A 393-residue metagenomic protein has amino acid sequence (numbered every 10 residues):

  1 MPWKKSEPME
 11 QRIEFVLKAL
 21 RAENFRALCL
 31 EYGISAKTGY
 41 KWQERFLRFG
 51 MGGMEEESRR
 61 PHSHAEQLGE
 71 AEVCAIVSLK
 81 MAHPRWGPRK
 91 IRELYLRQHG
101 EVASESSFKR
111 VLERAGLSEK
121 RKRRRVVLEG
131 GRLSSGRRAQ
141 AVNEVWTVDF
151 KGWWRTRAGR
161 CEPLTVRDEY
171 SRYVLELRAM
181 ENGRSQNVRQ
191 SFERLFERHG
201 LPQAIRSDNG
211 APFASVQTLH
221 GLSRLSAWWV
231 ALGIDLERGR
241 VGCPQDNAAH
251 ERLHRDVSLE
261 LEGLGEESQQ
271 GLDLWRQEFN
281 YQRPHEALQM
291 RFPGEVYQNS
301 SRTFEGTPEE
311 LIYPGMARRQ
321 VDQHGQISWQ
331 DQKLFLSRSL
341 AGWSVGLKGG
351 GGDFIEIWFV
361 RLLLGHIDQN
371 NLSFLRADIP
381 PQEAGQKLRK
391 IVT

Functional and structural regions predicted by a protein language model:
M1-E14, H62-E70: Short, Lys/Arg-enriched anionic-surface-contact patches
E7-E23, V73-A82: Short, amphipathic alpha-helical "recognition" segments used to contact nucleic acids or chromatin
F15, L28-C29, G39-W42, G50 (+15 more regions): Mobile genetic element proteins and their domesticated derivatives, centered on retroelements and DNA transposons
M51-V145, H220-S226, M290-R302: Basic, flexible linker segments flanking DNA-binding modules in nucleic acid-interacting mobile-element proteins
Q67, A71, E101-V102, S106 (+6 more regions): Mobile-element integrase/transposase regions, centering on the N-terminal DNA-binding/Zn-coordinating module
G183, F196-L219, R240-G242, N247 (+1 more regions): Acidic/histidine-rich, metal-coordinating catalytic segments
R224-E305, G346, G350-G351: Charged alpha-helix within mobile-element recombinases
N280-T393: C-terminal, beta-rich DNA-binding module of retroviral/retroelements integrases
